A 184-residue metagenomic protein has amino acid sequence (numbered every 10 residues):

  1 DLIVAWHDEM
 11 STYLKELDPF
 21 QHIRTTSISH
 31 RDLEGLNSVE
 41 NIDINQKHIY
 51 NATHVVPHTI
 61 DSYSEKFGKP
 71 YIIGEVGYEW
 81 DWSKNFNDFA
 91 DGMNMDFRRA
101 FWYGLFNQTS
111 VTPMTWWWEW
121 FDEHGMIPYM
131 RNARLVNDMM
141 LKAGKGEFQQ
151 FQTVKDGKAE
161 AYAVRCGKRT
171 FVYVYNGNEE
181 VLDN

Functional and structural regions predicted by a protein language model:
L2-G125: Extracellular glycoside hydrolase catalytic/binding regions
W80-D81, M93-N184: Aromatic- and carboxylate-lined catalytic core of secreted/periplasmic carbohydrate-active enzymes
